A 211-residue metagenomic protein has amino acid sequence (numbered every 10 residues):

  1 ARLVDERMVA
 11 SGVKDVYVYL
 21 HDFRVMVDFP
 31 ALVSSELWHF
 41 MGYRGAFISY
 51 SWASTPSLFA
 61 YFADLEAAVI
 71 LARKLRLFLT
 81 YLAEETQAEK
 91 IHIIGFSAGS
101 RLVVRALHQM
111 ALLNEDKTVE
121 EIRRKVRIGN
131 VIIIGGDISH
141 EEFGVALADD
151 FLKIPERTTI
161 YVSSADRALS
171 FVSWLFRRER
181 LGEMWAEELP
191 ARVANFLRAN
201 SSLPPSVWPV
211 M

Functional and structural regions predicted by a protein language model:
A1-R2, M8-S11, A31-S35, H39-F47 (+2 more regions): Lipolytic serine-hydrolase domain surface
K14-D22: Short beta-strand element of the alpha/beta-hydrolase
L20-H21, F96, I133-G136: Short His-Asn-centered micro-motif
D22-R24, S54, G95-S97, L107: A mature extracytoplasmic/lumenal domain signature
V25-P30: Short substrate-entry loop that stabilizes the transition state in hydrolases
L75, G95-G99, V103: Gly/Ala-rich beta-loop-alpha elbow adjacent to hydrolase catalytic centers
